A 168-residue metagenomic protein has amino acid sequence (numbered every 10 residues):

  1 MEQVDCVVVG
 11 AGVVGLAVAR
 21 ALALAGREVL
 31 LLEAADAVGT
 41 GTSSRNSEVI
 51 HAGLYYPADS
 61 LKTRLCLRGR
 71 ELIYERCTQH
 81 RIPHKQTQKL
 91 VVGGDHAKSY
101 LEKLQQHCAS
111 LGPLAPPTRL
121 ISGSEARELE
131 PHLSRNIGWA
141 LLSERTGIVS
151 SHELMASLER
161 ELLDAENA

Functional and structural regions predicted by a protein language model:
V4-L31: N-terminal Rossmann-like FAD-binding beta1-loop-alpha1 element of flavoenzymes
A21, L72, K103, S157 (+1 more regions): Alpha-helical scaffold segments in soluble metabolic enzymes
A23-R45: Glycine-rich FAD pyrophosphate-binding loop
A35-A37, A126, L158: Short beta-to-alpha linker loops that shape the active-site pocket of alpha/beta-hydrolase fold enzymes
G41-V49, P131-L133: Short, flexible, mixed-charge acidic loops at enzyme active sites
E48-L129, G138: Dinucleotide-binding Rossmann-like beta1-alpha1 core, especially the glycine-rich loop that anchors the ADP
L141-A168: Helical element adjacent to the flavin cofactor pocket in flavoenzyme catalytic cores
